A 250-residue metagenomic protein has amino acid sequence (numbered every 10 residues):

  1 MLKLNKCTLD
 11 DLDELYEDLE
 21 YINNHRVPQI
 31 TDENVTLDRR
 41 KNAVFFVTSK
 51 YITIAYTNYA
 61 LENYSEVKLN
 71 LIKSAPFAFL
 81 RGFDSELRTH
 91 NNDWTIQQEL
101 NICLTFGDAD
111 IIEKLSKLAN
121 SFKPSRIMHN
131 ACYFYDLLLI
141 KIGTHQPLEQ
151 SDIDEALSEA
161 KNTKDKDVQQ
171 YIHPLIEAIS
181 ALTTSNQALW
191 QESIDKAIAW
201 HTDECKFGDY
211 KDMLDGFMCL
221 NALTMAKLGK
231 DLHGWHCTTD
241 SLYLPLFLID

Functional and structural regions predicted by a protein language model:
L2-I198: Eukaryote-skewed repeat-based solenoidal scaffolds used as protein-protein interaction platforms, primarily
Q187-D250: Alpha-helical oligomerization segments
